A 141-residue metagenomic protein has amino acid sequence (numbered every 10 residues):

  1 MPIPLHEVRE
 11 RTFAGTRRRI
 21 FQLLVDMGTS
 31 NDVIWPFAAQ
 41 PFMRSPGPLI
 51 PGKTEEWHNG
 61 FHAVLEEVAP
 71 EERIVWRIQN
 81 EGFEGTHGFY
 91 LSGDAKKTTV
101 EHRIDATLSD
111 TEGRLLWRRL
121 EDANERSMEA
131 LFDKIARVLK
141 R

Functional and structural regions predicted by a protein language model:
M1-P46: Hydrophobic ligand-binding cavity/cleft-lining segments
H6-V8, H58-H62, F83-G88: Short, surface-exposed coil-to-beta transition loops
A14-R18, E66-E71, Y90-T99: A short, structured loop/turn motif at beta-sheet edges
I20-L24, S30-N31, L65, I74-W76 (+2 more regions): Hydrophobic pocket/interface hotspot
G28, N124-K140: Short amphipathic alpha-helical signal-transduction/dimerization elements
F37-R44, D133-R141: Short, highly charged C-terminal tails/helix-capping segments
I50-H58, I74-N80: Short beta-strand segments that buttress and anchor functional surface loops
Q79-A130: Beta-strand/loop substructures that line and gate deep hydrophobic ligand-binding cavities in soluble
